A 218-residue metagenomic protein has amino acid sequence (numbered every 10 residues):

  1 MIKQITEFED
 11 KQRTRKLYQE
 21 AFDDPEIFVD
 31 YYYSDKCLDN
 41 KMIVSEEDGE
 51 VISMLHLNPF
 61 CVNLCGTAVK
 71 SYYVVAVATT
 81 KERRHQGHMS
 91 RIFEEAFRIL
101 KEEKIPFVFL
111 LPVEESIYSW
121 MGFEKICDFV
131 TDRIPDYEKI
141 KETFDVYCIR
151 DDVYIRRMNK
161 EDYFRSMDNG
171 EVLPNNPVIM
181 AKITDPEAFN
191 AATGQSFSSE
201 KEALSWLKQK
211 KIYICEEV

Functional and structural regions predicted by a protein language model:
M1-S53, N58-P59, G66-V69, Y73 (+3 more regions): Short amphipathic alpha-helix that is part of the acyltransferase structural core
F60-V62, E82, E115: Short coil/turn motifs at secondary-structure junctions
V74-R84: A short, internal acetyl-CoA/4′-phosphopantetheine-binding micro-motif in the GNAT/acyltransferase core
R83-E95: Conserved acetyl-CoA pyrophosphate-binding loop and the N-cap/start of the following alpha-helix in GNAT-like
F93, R98-P112: Conserved GNAT acetyl-CoA-binding A-motif
K101, F123-A181: Amide-forming acyltransferase catalytic core, primarily the GNAT-like/NAT-type and related acyltransferase folds
F107-D132: Long, hydrophobic, well-ordered secondary-structure blocks that form the structural core and pocket-lining surfaces
N176-V218: C-terminal functional modules
